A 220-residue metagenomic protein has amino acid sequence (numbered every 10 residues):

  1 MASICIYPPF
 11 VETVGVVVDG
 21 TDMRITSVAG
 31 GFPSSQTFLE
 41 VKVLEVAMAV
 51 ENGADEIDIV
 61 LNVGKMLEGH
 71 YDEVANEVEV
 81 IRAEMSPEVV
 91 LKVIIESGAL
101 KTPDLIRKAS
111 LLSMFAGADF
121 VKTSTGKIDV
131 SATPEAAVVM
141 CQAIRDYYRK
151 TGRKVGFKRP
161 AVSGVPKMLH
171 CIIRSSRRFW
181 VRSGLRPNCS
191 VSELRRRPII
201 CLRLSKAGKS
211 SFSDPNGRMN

Functional and structural regions predicted by a protein language model:
M1-P9: An N-cap/entry alpha-helix motif that binds or orients negatively charged groups
P9-F157, G164-S192, R203-N220: Alpha/beta enzyme core
R197, C201-L202: Short C-terminal tail/terminal secondary-structure segment of NAD(P)H-dependent dehydrogenase/reductase domains
